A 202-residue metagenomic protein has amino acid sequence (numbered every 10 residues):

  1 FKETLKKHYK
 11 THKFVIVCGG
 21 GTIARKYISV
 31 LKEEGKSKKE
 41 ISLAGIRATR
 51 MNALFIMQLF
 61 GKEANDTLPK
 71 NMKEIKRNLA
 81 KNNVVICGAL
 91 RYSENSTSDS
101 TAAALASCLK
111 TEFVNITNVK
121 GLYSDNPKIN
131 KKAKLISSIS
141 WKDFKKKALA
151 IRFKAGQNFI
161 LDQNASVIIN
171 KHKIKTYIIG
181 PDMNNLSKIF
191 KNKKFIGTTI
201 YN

Functional and structural regions predicted by a protein language model:
F1-N202: C-terminal catalytic "cap/lid" subdomain
